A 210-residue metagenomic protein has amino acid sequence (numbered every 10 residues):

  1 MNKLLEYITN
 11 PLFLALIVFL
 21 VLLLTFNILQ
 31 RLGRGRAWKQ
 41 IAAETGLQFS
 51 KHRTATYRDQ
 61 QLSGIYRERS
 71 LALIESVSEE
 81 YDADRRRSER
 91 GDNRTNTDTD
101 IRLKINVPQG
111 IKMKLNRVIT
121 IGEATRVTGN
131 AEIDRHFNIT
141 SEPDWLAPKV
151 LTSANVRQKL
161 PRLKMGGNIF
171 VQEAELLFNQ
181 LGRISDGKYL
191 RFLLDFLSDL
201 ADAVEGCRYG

Functional and structural regions predicted by a protein language model:
M1-A15: Feature marks short, highly hydrophobic, charge-poor N-terminal signal-anchor/signal peptide-like helices that anchor
L16-L22, N106: Core hydrophobic alpha-helical membrane-spanning segments
L20-G46: Transmembrane-cytosolic junction motif
W38-R67, A72-G210: Charged, low-complexity intrinsically disordered regions
